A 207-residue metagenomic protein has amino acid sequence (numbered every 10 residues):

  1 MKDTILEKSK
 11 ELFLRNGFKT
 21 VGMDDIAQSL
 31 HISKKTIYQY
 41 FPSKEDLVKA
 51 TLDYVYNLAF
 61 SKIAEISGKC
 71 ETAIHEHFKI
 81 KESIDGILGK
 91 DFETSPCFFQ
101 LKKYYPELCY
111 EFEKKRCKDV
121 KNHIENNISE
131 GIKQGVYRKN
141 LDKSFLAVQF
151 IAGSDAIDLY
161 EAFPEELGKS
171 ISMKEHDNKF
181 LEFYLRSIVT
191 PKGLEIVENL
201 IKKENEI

Functional and structural regions predicted by a protein language model:
M1-S9, I26, T51-V55, A59 (+1 more regions): Generic hydrophobic, amphipathic alpha-helix propensity
T4, L12-D46, A50: Helix-turn-helix
A50, A64-E93, A147-F150, K174-D177: Hydrophobic alpha-helical connector segments
E82-G89, F98-K103, F183-I188: Helix-loop "lid/cap" segments that line or gate small-molecule binding pockets
G89, E93-E125, K133-V136, L141-F145: Short secondary-structure transition hinges
C97-Y105, P164-L167, N199-K203: Short linear capping/connector segments at secondary-structure termini
N126-Q134, L167-I207: C-terminal peripheral helix-coil segments that are non-catalytic and often amphipathic
A156-E161: Membrane-embedded alpha-helical segments of multi-pass transporters/permeases
